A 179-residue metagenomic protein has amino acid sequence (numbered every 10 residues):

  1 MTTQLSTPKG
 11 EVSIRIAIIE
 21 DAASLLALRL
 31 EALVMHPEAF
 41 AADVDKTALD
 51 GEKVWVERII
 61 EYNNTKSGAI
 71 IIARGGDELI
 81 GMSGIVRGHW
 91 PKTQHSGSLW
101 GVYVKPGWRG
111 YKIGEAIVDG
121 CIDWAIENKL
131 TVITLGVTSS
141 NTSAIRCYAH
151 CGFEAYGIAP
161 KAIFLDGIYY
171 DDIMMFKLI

Functional and structural regions predicted by a protein language model:
T2-E11, E20, I168-I179: Terminal substrate-recognition subdomain of acyl/acetyltransferases
I19-E20, A27, E31-G101, K105-G107 (+3 more regions): Acetyl-CoA-dependent GNAT
K105-Y111, S139-S140: Active-site acidic-Proline motif in GNAT/NAT acetyltransferases
A125-G136: Conserved GNAT acetyl-CoA-binding A-motif
T134-V137, A149, E154-Y170: Conserved catalytic-core motifs of GNAT/GCN5-like acyltransferases
A144: Helix-turn-helix
